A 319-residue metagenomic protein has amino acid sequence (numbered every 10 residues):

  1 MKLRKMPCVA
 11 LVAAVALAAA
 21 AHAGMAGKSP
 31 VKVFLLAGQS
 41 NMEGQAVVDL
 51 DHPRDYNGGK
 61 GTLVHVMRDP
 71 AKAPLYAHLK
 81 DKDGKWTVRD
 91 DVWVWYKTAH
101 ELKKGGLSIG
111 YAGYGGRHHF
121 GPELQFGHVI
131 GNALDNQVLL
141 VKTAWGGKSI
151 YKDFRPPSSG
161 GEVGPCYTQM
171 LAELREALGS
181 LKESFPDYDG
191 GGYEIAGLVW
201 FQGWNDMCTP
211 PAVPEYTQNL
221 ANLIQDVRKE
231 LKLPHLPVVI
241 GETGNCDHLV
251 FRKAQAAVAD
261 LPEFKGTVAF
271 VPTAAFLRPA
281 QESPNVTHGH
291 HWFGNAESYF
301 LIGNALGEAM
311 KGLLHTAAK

Functional and structural regions predicted by a protein language model:
M1-A10: Bacterial N-terminal signal peptides that target proteins for export
V9-A19: Bacterial N-terminal signal peptides
G24-K319: Cell-envelope and extracellular/periplasmic
